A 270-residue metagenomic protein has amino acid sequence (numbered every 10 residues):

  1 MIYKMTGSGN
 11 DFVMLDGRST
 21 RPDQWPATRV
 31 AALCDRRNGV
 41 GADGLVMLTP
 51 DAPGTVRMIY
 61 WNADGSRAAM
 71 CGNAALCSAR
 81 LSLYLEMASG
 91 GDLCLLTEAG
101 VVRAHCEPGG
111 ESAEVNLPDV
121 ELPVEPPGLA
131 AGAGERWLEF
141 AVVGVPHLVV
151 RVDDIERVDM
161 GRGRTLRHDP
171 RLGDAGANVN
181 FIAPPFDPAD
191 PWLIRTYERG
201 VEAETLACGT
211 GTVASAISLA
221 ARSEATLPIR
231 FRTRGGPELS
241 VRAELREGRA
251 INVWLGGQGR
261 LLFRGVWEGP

Functional and structural regions predicted by a protein language model:
M1-G109, V149-P270: A glycine-rich beta-to-alpha transition motif near the start of alpha/beta enzyme domains, typified by
P118: Segments forming oxygen-rich coordination pockets for charged ligands
E121: Ligand-binding beta-strand-loop-alpha-helix segment within the catalytic cores of soluble metabolic enzymes
P126-A133, R264-G269: Extended Gly/Ser/Thr-rich low-complexity repeat segments, especially those forming or decorating extracellular
L129-R157, R162: Internal active-site segments that recognize and position negatively charged phosphoryl groups and nucleotide moieties
